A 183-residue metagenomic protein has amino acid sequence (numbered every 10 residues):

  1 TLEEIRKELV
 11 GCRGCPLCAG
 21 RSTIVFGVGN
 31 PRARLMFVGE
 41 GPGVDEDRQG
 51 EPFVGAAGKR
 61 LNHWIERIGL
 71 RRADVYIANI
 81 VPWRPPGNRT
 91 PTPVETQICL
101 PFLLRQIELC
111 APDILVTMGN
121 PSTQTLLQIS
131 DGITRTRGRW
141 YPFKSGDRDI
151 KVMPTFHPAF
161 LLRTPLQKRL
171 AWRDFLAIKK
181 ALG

Functional and structural regions predicted by a protein language model:
T1-G183: A polyanion-binding, active-site-adjacent surface
